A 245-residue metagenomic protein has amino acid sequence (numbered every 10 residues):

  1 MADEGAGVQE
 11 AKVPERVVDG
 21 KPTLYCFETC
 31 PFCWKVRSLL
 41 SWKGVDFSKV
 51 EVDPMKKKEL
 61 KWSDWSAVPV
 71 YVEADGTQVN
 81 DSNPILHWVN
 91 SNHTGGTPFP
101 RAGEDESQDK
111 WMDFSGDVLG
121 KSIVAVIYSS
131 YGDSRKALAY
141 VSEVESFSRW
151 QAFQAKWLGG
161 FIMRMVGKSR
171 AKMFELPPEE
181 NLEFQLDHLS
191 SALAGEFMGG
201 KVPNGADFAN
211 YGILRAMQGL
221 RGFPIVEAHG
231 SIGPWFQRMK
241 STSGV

Functional and structural regions predicted by a protein language model:
A2-W150: GST-like domain detector, emphasizing the conserved glutathione-binding G-site in the N-terminal thioredoxin-like
F32-W34, F161, Q237: Short alpha-helical segments used as structural interaction elements across diverse proteins
G120-P234: GST-like fold's C-terminal all-alpha helical module
I232-V245: C-terminal active-site "lid" helix and adjoining low-complexity regulatory extension at the edge of ATP-using catalytic
